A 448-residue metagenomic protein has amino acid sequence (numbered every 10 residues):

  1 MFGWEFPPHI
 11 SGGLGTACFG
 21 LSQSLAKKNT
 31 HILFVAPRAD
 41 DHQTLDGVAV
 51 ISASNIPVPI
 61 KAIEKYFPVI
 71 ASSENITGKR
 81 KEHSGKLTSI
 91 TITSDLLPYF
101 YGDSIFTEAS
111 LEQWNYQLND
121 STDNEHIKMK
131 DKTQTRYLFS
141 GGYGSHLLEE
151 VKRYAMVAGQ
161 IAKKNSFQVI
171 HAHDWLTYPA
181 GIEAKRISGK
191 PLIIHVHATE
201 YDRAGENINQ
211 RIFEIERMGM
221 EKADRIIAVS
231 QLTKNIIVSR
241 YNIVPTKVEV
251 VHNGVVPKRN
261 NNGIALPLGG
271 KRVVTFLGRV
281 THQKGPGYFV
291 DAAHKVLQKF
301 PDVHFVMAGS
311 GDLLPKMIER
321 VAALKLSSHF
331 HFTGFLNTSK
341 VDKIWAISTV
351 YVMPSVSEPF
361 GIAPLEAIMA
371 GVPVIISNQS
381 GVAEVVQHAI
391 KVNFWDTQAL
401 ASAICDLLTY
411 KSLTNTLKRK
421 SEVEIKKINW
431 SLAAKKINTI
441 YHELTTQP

Functional and structural regions predicted by a protein language model:
L33-V157, A162: A conserved catalytic-core segment of Leloir-type glycosyltransferases
I227, P267-A293, K418: Conserved donor-binding/catalytic core segment of Leloir-type glycosyltransferases
L232, G254: Carbohydrate-associated surface elements
K316-L336: Nucleotide-activated donor-binding/catalytic signature segment of Leloir-type glycosyltransferases, i.e., the conserved
F335-L336, K343-S348: Short alpha-helical donor nucleotide-sugar binding micro-motif in glycosyltransferases
V356: Aromatic "clamp/platform" in nucleotide-sugar-dependent glycosyltransferases that forms part of the donor/acceptor
P373-I376: Short hydrophobic beta-strand element within catalytic cores of glycosyltransferases and related nucleotide-activated
A389-T397, D406-K411: Conserved acidic donor-binding segment of nucleotide-sugar-dependent glycosyltransferases
